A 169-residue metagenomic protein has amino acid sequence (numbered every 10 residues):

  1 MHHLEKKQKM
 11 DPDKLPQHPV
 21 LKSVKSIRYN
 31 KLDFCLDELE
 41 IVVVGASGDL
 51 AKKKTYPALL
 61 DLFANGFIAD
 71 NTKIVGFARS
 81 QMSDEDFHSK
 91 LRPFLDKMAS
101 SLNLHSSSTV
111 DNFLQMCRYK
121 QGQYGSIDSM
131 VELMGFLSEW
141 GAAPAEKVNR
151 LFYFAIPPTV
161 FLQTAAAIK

Functional and structural regions predicted by a protein language model:
H2-K9, G76, Q115-Q123: Low-complexity, highly charged intrinsically disordered N-terminal segments that act as targeting/localization
L15-P19, A51-T55, F87-P93, G125-E132 (+1 more regions): Phosphate/oxyanion-binding active-site loops and adjacent basic polyanion-contact surfaces
V20-L39: A short, basic/flexible loop-to-alpha-helix module at the beginning of a structural domain
S47: N-terminal Rossmann NAD(P)H-binding glycine-rich loop of SDR-like oxidoreductase domains
K52-F67: Histidine-anchored nucleotide/phosphate-binding helix
A64-R118: Glycine-rich phosphate-binding loop and adjoining beta1-alpha1-beta2 segment of Rossmann-like nucleotide-binding folds
A99-V148, K169: A structured beta-alpha segment of the ubiquitous adenosine-cofactor-binding alpha/beta core
E146-K169: Beta-loop-alpha module in the N-terminal Rossmann-like domain of NAD(P)-dependent dehydrogenases, especially those
